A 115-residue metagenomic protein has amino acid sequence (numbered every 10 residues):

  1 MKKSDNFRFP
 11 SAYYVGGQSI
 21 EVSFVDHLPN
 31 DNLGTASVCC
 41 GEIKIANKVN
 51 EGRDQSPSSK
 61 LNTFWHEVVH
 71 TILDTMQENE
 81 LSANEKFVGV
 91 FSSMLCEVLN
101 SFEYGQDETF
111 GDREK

Functional and structural regions predicted by a protein language model:
M1-K3, E114-K115: Intrinsically disordered, low-complexity and often Lys/Arg-enriched segments
K3-Y14, E21-K44, D54: Catalytic zinc-binding patch centered on the HExxH motif and its immediate surroundings that defines zinc-dependent
D26, V49, M94: Short, flexible active-site-adjacent loop segments at beta-strand->alpha-helix junctions, enriched in small/polar
A36, P57-K60, T71: Active-site-flanking segments in enzyme catalytic domains
G41-T63, E78: Short pre-active-site segment immediately N-terminal to the catalytic Zn-binding motif
N62-D74: Active-site recognition of the HExxH zinc-binding catalytic motif
E78-K115: Post-HExxH zinc-binding segment in Zn-dependent metallohydrolases
